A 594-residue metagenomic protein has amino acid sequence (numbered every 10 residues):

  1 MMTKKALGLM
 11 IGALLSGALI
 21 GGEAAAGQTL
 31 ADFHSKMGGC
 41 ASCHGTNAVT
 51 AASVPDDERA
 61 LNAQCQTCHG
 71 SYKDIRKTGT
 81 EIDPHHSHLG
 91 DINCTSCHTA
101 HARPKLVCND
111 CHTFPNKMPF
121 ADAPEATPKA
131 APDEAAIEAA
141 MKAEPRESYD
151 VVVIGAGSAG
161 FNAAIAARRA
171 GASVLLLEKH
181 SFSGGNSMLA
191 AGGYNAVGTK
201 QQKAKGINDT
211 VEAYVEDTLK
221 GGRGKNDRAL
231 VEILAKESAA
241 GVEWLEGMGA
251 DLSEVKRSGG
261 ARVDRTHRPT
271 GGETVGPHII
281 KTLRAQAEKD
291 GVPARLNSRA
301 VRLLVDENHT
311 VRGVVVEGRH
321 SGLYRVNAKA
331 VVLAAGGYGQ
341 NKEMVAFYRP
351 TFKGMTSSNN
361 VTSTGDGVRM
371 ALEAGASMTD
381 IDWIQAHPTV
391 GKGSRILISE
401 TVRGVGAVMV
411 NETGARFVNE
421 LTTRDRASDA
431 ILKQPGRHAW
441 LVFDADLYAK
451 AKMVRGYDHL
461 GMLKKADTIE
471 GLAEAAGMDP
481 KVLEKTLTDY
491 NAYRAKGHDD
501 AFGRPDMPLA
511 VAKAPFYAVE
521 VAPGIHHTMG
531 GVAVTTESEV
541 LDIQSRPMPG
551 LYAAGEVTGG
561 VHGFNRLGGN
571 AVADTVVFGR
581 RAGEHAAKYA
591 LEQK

Functional and structural regions predicted by a protein language model:
G22-A139, S148: Short sequence/structural segments immediately N-terminal
A140, S173, K179-P293, N297-R302 (+4 more regions): Conserved N-terminal/central alpha/beta ligand/cofactor-binding core
A143-A159, L175: Beta1/beta-strand and adjacent pyrophosphate-binding region of the FAD-binding site in flavoprotein oxidoreductases
R302, V482-N565: A glycine-rich dinucleotide-binding beta-alpha-beta segment and adjacent secondary-structure elements that constitute
L304-R325, V331: Conserved beta-strand-loop-beta-strand element in the redox core of flavoprotein oxidoreductases
S321-G322, V326-V390, F578-R581: Glycine-rich loop(s) and the adjacent beta-strand/alpha-helix scaffold that form part
V368-M370, A374-V482: An anion/pyrophosphate-binding glycine-rich loop and adjacent beta-alpha core in soluble alpha-beta enzymes
M370-S377, E484, T575-K594: Internal hydrophobic alpha-helix adjacent to the cofactor/substrate pocket in enzyme cavities
